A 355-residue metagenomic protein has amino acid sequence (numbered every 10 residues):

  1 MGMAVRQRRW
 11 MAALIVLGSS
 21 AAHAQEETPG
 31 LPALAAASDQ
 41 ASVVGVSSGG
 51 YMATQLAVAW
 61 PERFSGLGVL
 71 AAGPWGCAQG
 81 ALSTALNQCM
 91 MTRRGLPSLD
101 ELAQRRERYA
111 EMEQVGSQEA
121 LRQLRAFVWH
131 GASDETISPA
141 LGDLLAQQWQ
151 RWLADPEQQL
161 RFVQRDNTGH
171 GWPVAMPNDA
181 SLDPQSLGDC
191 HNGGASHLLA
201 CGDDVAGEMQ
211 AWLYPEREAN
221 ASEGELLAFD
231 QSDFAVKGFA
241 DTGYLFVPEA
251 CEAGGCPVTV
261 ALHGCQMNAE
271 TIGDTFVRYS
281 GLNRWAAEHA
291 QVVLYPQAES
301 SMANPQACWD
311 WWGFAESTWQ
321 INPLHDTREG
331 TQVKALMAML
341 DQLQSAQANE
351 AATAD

Functional and structural regions predicted by a protein language model:
Q25-A33, R106, E113, D143 (+3 more regions): Alpha/beta-hydrolase active-site loop
A37-A85, E218, S345-D355: Primarily recognizes the serine-hydrolase "nucleophile elbow" in alpha/beta-hydrolase and SGNH/GDSL folds
C77-W152, E157, M209, V247-A253 (+1 more regions): The feature captures the conserved acid-bearing segment of alpha/beta-hydrolase catalytic domains
G80-C89, S186-L187, N268-G273, V292-A346: Cap/lid segment of the alpha/beta-hydrolase catalytic domain
T92-Y109, L213-A253, H325-R328: N-terminal cap/lid segment of alpha/beta-hydrolase-fold proteins
R94-G95, A132-R161, A180, N192-H197 (+2 more regions): Active-site-adjacent alpha-helix of alpha/beta-hydrolase-fold enzymes
S133-I137, Q266-N268, S301: Acidic catalytic loop of the alpha/beta-hydrolase fold
G255-G264: Short beta-strand element of the alpha/beta-hydrolase
